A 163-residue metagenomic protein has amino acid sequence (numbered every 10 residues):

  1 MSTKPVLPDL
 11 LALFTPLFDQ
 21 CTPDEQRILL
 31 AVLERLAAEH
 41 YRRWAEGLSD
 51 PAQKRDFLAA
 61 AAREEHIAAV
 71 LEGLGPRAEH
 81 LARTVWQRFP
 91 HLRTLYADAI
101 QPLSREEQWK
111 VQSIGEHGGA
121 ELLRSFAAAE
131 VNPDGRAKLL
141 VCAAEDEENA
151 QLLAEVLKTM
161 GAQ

Functional and structural regions predicted by a protein language model:
S2-Q163: Non-heme di-metal
